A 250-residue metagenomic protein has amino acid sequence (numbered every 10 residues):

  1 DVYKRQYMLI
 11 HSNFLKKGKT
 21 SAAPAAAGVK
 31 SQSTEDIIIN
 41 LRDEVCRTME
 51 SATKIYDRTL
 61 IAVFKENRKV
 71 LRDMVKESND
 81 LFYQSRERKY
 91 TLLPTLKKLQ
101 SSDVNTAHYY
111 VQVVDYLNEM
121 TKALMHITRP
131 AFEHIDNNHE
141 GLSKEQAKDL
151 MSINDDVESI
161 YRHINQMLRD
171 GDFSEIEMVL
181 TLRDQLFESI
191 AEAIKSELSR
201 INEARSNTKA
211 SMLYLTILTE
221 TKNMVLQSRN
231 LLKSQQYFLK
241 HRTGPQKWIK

Functional and structural regions predicted by a protein language model:
D1-K250: Cytosolic, long alpha-helical scaffolding segments
